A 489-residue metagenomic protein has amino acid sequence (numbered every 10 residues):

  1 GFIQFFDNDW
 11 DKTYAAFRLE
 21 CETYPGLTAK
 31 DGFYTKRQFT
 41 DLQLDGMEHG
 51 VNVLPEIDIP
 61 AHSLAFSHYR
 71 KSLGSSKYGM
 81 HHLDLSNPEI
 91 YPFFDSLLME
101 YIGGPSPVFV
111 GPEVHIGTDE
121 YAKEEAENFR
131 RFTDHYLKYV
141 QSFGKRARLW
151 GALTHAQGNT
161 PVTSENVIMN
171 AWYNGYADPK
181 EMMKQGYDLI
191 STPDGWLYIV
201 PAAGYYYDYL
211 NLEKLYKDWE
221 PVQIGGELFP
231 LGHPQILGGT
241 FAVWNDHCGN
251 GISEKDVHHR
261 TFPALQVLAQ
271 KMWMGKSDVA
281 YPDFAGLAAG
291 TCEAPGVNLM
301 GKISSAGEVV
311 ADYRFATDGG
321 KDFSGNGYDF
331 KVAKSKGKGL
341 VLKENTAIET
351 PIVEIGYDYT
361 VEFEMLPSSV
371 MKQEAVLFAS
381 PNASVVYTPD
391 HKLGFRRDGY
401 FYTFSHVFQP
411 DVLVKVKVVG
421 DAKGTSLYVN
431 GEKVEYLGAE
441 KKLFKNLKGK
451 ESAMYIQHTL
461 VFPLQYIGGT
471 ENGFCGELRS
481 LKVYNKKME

Functional and structural regions predicted by a protein language model:
G1-F143, A147: Substrate-binding cleft of carbohydrate-active enzyme catalytic domains
F2, G50-L54, G111-H115, R146-R148 (+4 more regions): Structural preference for beta-strand elements that scaffold enzyme active sites
F6-W10, E56-H62, D119-Y121, A152-H155 (+4 more regions): Active-site beta-loop-alpha junctions enriched in small/polar residues
W10-E20, H155-V162, L443-F444: Beta-rich nucleic-acid/ligand-interaction surfaces
Y121-F132, T160-I168, W172-N174: Short glycine/threonine-rich loop-to-helix capping motif typified by GTGT followed within a few residues by an Asp-Pro
T133-Y139, L153-V162: N-terminal active-site wall of soluble small-molecule enzyme domains
P161-V167, N174-A311: Flexible, acidic glycine-rich loops studded with aromatic residues
I303-E489: Extracellular glycan-associated modules
